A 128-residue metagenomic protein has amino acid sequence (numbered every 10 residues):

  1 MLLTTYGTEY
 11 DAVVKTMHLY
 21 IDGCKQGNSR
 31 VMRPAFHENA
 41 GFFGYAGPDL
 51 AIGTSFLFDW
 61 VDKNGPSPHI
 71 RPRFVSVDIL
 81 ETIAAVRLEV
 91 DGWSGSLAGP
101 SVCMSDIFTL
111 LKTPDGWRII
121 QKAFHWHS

Functional and structural regions predicted by a protein language model:
M1-R30, P34-E38: Short, low-complexity N-terminal intrinsically disordered segments enriched in polar/charged residues
T5, A12, G41-P100: Surface-exposed, charged secondary-structure patches
K15-T16, H69, S105: Short, conserved clusters of charged catalytic residues that mark active-site and nucleotide-handling motifs
R33, F43-Y45, I120-Q121: Short, hydrophobic secondary-structure boundary micro-motifs
F36, V90-G92, A123-W126: Short beta-strand segments enriched in hydrophobic/aromatic residues within well-folded beta-rich domains
C103-S128: Short beta-strand edge/turn micro-motifs at domain boundaries
